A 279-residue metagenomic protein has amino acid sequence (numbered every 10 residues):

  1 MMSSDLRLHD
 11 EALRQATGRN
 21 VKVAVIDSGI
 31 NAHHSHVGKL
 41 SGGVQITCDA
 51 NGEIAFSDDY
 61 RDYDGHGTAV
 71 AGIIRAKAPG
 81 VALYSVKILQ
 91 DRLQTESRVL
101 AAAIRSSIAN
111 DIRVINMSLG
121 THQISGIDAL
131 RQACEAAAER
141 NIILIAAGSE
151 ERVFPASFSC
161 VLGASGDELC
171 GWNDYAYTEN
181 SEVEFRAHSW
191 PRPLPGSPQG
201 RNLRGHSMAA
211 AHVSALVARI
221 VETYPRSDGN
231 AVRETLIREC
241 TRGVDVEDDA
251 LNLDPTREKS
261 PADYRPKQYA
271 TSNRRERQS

Functional and structural regions predicted by a protein language model:
M1-K77, V81, C170, S197: Active-site core segment of subtilase-fold serine proteases
M1-M2, L6, I112-N116, E222-S279: C-terminal subdomain of the subtilisin-like protease fold in secreted/lumenal serine endopeptidases
L6, V25, T68-G72, K77 (+8 more regions): Structured catalytic cores of enzymes that bind and process phosphorylated ligands/cofactors
E11-A12, S125-L144, F154: Catalytic-core regions built around general acid/base machinery
K22, A82, N141-I143, L162: Proline-centered loop/turn at the N-terminus of a beta-strand
F56-H122, Y224, L236-V244: Subtilisin-like peptidase catalytic core
N116-G120, A147, A211: A cross-family glycoside hydrolase active-site/sugar-binding cleft signature
E151-E222, R226: Extracellular S/T/G-rich loop segment that most often corresponds to the catalytic His/Ser-adjacent loop
